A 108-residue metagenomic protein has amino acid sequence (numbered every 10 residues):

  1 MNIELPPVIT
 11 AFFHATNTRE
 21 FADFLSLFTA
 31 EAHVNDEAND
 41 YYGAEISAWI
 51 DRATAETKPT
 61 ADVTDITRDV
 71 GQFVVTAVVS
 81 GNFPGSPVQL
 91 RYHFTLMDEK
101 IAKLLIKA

Functional and structural regions predicted by a protein language model:
M1-T18, S26: Short, low-complexity N-terminal intrinsically disordered segments enriched in polar/charged residues
N2, T18-F21, E37-D40, P84: Alpha-helix boundary/capping and short turn/kink residues
I9, F28, I50, A77-V79: Hydrophobic alpha-helical core bundles mediating ligand binding, dimerization, or RNAP-core interactions
F12, F24-L25, A32, V75 (+1 more regions): Hydrophobic pocket/interface hotspot
H14, S47, A102: Terminal "cap-and-tail" regions of soluble proteins that handle hydrophobic small molecules
F21-L25, S47: An amphipathic alpha-helix signature
A30-D69: A solvent-exposed, acidic/Ser-Thr-rich amphipathic alpha-helical stretch
A53-A108: A beta-strand edge to alpha-helix "cap/lid" segment located at domain peripheries
